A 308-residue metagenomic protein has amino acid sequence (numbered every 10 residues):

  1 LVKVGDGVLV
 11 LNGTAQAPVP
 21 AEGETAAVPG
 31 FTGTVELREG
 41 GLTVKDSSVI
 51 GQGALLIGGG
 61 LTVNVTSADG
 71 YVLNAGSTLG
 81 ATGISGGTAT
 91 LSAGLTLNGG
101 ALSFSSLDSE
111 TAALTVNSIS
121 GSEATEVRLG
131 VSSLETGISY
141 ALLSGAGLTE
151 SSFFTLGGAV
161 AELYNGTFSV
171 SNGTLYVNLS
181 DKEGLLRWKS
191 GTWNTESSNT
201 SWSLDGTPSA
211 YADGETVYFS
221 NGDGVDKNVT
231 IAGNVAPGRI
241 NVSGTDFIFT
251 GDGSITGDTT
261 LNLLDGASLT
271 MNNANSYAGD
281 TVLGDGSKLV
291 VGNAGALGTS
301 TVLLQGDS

Functional and structural regions predicted by a protein language model:
L1, N98, S106-L107, N117-S220: Extracellular/surface-exposed low-complexity segments
L1-G58, G121-A124, L134, S171-T207 (+1 more regions): Extracellular repeat-rich scaffold modules on cell surfaces
E24-A26, G30-T32, L61-A141, G191-T195: Extracellular beta-strand/loop-rich repeat segments of large surface/secreted proteins
E24-T25, V44-S47, L61-N64, G83-T90 (+6 more regions): Short, solvent-exposed secondary-structure boundary motifs
I57, T96-G99, G121-E123, V235-I240 (+1 more regions): Short "repeat-start/strand-capping" segments in structured domains, especially the N-termini of parallel beta-helix
G60, S67-A68, S220-A236: N-terminal extracellular ligand-recognition/capping segment immediately after the signal peptide
T78, I231-I248: Beta-solenoid repeat scaffold
